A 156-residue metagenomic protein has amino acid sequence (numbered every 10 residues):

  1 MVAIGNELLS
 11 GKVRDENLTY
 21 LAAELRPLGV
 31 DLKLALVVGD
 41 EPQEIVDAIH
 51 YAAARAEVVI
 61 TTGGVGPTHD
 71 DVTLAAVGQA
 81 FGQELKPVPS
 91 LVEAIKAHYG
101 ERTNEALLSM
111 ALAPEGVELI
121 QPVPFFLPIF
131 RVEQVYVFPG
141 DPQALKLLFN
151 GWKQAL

Functional and structural regions predicted by a protein language model:
M1-L8, P27-K33: Generic N-terminal amphipathic, Lys/Arg-enriched alpha-helix
V2-A3, T61-G64, I120, F138-G140: Short beta-strand segments
A3, A48-V58, F125-R131: Short, hydrophobic/aliphatic alpha-helical segments
N6-E7, G64-P67, P142-A144: Short glycine-rich anion-binding loops that position phosphate/pyrophosphate groups of nucleotides and phosphorylated
L8-L18: Glycine- and acidic-residue-enriched helix-capping/strand-helix junction motifs
T19-Q79: N-terminal small/polar loop signature for handling phosphorylated ligands or for N-terminal nucleophile
E44-D47, D71-L156: Proline/glycine-rich low-complexity loops and linkers
